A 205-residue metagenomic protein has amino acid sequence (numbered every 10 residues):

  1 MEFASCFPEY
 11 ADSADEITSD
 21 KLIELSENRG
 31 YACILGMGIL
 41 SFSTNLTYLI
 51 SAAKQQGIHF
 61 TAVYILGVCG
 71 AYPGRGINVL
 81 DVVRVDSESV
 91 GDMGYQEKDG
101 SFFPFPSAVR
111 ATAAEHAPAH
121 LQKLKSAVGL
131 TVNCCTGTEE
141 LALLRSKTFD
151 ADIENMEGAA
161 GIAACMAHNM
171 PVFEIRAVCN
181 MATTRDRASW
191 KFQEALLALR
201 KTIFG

Functional and structural regions predicted by a protein language model:
M1-A11: Short, conserved "active-site rim" segments that organize catalytic pockets and cofactor/ligand binding
I17-G205: Glycine-rich phosphate- or other oxyanion-binding loops that anchor nucleotides, phosphorylated ligands
